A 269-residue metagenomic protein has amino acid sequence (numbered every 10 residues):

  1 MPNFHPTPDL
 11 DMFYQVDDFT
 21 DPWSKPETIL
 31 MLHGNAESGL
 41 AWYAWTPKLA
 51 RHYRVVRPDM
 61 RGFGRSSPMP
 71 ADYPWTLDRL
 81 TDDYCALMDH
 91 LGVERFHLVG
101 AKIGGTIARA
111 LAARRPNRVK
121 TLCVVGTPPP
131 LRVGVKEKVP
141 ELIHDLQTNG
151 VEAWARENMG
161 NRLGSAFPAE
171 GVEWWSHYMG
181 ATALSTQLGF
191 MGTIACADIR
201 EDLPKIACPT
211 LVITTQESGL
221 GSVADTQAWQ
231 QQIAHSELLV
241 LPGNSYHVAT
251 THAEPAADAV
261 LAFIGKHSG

Functional and structural regions predicted by a protein language model:
L10-M69: Conserved HGGG/HGGXW glycine-rich cap/lid loop of the alpha/beta-hydrolase fold
D59, H97, T121-C123: Residue in the alpha/beta-hydrolase core beta-strand immediately N-terminal to the catalytic nucleophile
D78-R95: Conserved acidic catalytic loop of the alpha/beta-hydrolase fold
G100, G104, A108: Gly/Ala-rich beta-loop-alpha elbow adjacent to hydrolase catalytic centers
R109-R114, V119-N149: Flexible "cap/lid" loop of the alpha/beta hydrolase fold
R132-E137, N149-K205: Conserved alpha/beta-hydrolase catalytic His-Asp/Glu region
A207-N244, T250: Conserved loop-alpha-helix segment in the C-terminal half of the alpha/beta-hydrolase fold that carries the catalytic
S236-G269: Catalytic active-site module of serine/aspartate enzymes centered on a nucleophile-bearing elbow/loop
